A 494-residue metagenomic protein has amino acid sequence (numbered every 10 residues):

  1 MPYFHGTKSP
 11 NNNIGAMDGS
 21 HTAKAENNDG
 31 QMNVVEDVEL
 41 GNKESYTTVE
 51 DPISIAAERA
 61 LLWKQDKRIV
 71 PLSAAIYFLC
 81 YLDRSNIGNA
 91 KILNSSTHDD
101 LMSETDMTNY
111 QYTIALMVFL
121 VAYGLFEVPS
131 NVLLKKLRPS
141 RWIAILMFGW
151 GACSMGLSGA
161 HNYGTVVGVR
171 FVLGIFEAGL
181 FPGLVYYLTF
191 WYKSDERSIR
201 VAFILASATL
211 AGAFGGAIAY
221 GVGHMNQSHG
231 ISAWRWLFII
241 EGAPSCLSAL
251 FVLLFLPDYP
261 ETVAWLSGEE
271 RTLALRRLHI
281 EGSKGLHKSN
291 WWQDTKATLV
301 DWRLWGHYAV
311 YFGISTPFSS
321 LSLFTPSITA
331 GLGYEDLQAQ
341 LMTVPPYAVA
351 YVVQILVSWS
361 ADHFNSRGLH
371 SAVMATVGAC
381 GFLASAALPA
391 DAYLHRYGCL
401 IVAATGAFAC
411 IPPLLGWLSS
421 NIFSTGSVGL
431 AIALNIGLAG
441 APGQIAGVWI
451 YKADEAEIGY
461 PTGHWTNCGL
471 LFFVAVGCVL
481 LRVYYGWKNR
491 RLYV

Functional and structural regions predicted by a protein language model:
P2-S95, S103: Cytosolic juxtamembrane N-terminal segment immediately preceding the first transmembrane helix of multi-pass
P2-Y3, S194-T209, G223, Q227-V300 (+2 more regions): Central mid-sequence intracellular linker of multi-pass
E44-K67, A264-F324, G331-Y334, A387 (+1 more regions): Flexible cytoplasmic loops linking transmembrane helices in multi-pass membrane transporters
G88, Q293-W359, I411, L415-G416 (+1 more regions): Extracytoplasmic gate region of multi-pass secondary transporters
K91-Q111, K135-L137, M155-V167, I175-A178 (+11 more regions): Extracellular/lumenal inter-transmembrane loop segments of multi-pass membrane transporters
G124-G164: Conserved MFS/SLC helix-loop-helix module at the cytosolic interface between two early adjacent transmembrane helices
L125-R138, V352-S366, E455: Helix-to-loop junctions at the C-terminal end of transmembrane segments in multipass secondary transporters
F364-L414: C-terminal transmembrane helical hairpin of 12-TM major facilitator-type secondary transporters
